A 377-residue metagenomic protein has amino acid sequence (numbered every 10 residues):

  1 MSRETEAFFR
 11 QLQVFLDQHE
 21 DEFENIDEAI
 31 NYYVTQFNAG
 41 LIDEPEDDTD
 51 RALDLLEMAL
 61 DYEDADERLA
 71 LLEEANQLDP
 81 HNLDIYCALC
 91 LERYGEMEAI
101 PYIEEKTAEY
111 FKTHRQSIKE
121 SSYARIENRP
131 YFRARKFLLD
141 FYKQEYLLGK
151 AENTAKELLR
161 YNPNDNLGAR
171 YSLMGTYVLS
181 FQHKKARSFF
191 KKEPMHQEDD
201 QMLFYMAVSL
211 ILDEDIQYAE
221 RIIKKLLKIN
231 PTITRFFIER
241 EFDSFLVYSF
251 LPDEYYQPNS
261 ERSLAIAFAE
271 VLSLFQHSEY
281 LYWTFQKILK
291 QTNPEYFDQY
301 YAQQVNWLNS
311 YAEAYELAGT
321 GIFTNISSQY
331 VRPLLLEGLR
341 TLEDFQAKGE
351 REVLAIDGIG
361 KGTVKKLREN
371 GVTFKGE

Functional and structural regions predicted by a protein language model:
M1-H81: Extreme N-terminal leader/anchor segments
Q36, E44, M206-A314: Long, ordered, amphipathic alpha-helical scaffolds
E44-P45, A75-L78, I103-N128, L158-Y161: Flexible helix-coil transition and linker loops at the boundaries of alpha-helical arrays
R51, D79-I85, L148, N164-N166 (+2 more regions): Residue-level recognition of tetratricopeptide repeat
I85, A134, G168-A169, M202 (+1 more regions): TPR alpha-solenoid repeat register
P101-K112, K156-Y161, K191-E198, I211-T234: TPR/TPR-like (Sel1-like) alpha-helical repeat modules
W307-E377: Compact, charge-rich alpha-helical regulatory domains located at protein termini
